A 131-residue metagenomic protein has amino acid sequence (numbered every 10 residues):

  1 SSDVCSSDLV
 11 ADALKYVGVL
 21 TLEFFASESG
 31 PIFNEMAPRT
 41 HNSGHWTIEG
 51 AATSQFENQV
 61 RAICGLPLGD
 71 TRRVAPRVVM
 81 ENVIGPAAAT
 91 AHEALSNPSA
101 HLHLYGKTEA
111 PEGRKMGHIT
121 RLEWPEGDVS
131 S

Functional and structural regions predicted by a protein language model:
S1-S6: Short, small-residue-biased leader/transition segments that mark boundaries at the very start of proteins
S7-L22, S27, A37-P86: Active-site "cap" helix and flanking loop/linker of ATP-utilizing ligase/carboxylase catalytic domains
L22-G30, N97-L102: Short, functional N-terminal and low-complexity linear motifs
P31-E35: Protein kinase-like catalytic core scaffold
R61-S131: Peripheral (often C-terminal) accessory segments that flank ATP-dependent C-N-forming ligase machineries
